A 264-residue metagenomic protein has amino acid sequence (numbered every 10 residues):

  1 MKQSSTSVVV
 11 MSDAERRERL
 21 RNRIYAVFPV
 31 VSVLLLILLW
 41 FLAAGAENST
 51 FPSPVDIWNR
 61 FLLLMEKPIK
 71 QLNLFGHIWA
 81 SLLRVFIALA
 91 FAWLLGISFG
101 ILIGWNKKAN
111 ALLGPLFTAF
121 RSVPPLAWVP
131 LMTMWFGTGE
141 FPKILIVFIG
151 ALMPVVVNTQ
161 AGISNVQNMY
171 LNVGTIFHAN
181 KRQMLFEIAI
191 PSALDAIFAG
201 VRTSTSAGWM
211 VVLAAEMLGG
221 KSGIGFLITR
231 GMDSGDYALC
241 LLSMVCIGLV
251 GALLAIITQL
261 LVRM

Functional and structural regions predicted by a protein language model:
M1-S32, I256-M264: Transmembrane alpha-helical segments of polytopic membrane transport and secretion proteins
A46-A90: Periplasmic/extracellular loop-to-transmembrane helix junction in inner-membrane transport proteins
W58, Q71, F75, W79 (+8 more regions): Alpha-helical membrane-protein architecture signal
I87-F117: Transmembrane-helix boundary motif in ABC transporter permease subunits
T118-P154, A161-G162: Generic hydrophobic transmembrane alpha-helix motif, especially the helices
L145, I149, R182-A214, L242 (+3 more regions): Transmembrane alpha-helices
V155-V201: Short cytoplasmic-facing helical segments at TM-TM junctions of multi-pass membrane proteins
G225-V262: Hydrophobic alpha-helical transmembrane segments of polytopic membrane proteins
